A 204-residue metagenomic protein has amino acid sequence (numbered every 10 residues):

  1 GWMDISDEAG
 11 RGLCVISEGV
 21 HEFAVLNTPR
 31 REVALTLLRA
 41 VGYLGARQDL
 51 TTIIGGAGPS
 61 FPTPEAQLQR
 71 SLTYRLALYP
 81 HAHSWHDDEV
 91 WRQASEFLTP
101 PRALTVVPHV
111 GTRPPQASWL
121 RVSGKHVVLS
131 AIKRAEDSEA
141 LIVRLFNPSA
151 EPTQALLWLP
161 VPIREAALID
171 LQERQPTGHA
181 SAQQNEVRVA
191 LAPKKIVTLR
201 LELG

Functional and structural regions predicted by a protein language model:
G1-G204: C-terminal (or distal) subdomains of carbohydrate-active enzymes
